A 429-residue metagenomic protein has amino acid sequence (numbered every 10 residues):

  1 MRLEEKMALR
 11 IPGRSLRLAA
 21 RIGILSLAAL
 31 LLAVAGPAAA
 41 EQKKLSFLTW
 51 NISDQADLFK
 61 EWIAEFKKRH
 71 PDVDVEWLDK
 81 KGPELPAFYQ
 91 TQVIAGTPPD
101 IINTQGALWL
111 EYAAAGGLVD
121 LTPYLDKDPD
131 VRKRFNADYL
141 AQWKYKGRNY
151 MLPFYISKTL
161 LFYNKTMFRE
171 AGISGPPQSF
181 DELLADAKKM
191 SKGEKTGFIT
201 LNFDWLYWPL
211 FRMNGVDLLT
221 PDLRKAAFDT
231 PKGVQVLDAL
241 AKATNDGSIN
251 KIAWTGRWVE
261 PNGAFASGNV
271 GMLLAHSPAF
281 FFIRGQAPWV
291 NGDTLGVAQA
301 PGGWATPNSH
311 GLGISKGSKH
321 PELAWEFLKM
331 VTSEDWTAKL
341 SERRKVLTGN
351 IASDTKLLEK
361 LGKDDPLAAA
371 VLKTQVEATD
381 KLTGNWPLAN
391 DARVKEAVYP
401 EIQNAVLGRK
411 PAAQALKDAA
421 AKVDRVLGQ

Functional and structural regions predicted by a protein language model:
E41-S53, V73-L78, D100-I101, Y150 (+2 more regions): Short, well-ordered beta-strand elements
E61-F135, T166-Q178, A264-M272, W289 (+2 more regions): Extracytoplasmic "Venus flytrap"/periplasmic binding protein-like
D74, R169, E377-Q429: Conserved C-terminal helix/tail region of periplasmic/extracytoplasmic solute-binding proteins
G106-K158, L184, K232, G292-V297 (+1 more regions): Hinge/lid segment of periplasmic solute-binding proteins
W109-G117, T122, D126, A137-G175 (+4 more regions): Periplasmic solute-binding protein
T122-F135, V216-Q235, G285-N291, L295-A305 (+2 more regions): Short, solvent-exposed loop/beta-turn-alpha elements that line the ligand-binding surface or hinge of extracytoplasmic
D126, S277-N291, P301-P400: C-terminal lobe and pocket-closing loops of periplasmic/extracytoplasmic Venus-flytrap solute-binding proteins
D186-K189, K225-W254: Glycine-centered hinge/linker elements that transmit conformational signals in sensory and ligand-binding systems
